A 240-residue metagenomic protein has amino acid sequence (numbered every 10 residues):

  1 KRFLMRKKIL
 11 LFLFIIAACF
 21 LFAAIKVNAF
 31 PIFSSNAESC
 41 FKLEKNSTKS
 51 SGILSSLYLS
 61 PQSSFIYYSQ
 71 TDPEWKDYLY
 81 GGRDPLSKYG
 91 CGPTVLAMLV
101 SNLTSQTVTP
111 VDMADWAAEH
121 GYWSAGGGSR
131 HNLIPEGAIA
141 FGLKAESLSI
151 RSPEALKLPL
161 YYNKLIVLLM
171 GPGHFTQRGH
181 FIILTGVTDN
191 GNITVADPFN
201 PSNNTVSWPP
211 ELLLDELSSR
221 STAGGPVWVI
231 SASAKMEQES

Functional and structural regions predicted by a protein language model:
K1-L4: Short, Lys/Arg-enriched N-terminal segments with co-localized hydrophobic residues within the first ~10-30 amino acids
K8-I15, C19-W123, P172, E237-E239: Active-site-adjacent structural segments surrounding the nucleophilic cysteine of cysteine proteases and isopeptidases
D84-P93, Q106, P110, G127-H131 (+3 more regions): Solvent-exposed, acidic/flexible segments
G92-V100, P110-A114, H131-A138, P153 (+4 more regions): Extracytoplasmic/secreted envelope proteins and their assembly/folding machinery, especially bacterial periplasmic
D115-I150: Mid-length scaffold segments of soluble, non-membrane domains
A125-I134, F175-H180, N204: Extracytoplasmic/secreted cell-surface and envelope-processing proteins
K144-T194, P198: Active-site-adjacent substructure of cysteine-protease-like catalytic cores
V187-S240: Noncatalytic regulatory segments and standalone regulatory/sensor domains
